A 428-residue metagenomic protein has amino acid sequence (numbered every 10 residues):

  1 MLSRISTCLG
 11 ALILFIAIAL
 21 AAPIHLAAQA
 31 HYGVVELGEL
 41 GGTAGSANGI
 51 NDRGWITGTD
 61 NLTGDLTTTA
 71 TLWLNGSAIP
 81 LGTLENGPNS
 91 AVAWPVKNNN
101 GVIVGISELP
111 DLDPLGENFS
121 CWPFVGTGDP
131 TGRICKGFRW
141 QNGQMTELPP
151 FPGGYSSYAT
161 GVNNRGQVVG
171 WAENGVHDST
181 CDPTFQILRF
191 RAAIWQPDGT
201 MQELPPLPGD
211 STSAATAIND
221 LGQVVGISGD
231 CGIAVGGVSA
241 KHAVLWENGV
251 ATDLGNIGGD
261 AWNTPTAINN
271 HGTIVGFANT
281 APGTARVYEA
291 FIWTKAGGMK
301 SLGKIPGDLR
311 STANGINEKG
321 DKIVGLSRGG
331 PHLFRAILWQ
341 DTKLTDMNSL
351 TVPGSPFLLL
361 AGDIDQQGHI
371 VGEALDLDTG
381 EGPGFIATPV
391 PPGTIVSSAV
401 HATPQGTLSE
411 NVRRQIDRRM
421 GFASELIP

Functional and structural regions predicted by a protein language model:
L2-P428: Residue-level hotspots at or immediately adjacent to binding/recognition sites across diverse folds
